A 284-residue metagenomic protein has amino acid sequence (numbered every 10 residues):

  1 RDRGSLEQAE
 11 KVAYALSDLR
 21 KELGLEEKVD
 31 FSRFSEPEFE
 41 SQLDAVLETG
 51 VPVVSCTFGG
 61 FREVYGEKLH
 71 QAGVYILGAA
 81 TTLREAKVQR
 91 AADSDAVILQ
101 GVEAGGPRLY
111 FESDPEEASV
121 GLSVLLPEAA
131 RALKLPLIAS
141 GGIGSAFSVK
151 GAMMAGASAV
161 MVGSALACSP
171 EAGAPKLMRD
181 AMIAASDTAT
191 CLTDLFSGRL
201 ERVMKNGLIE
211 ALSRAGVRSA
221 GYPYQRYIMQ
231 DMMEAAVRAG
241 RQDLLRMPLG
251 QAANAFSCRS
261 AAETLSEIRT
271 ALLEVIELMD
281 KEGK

Functional and structural regions predicted by a protein language model:
R1-A132: Active-site entrance/lid segments in N-terminal catalytic domains of soluble metabolic enzymes
D2-L19, A104-I138, I143-K284: Conserved active-site-proximal phosphate/metal-binding subdomains
